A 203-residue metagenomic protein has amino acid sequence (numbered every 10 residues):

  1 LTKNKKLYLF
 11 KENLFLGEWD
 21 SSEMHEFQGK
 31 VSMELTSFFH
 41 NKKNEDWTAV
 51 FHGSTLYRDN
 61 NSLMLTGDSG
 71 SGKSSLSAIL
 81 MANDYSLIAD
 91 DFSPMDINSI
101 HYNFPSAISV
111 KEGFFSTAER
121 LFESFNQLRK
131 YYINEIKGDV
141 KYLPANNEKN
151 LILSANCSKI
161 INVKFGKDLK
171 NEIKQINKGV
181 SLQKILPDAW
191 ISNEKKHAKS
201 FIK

Functional and structural regions predicted by a protein language model:
L1, N41-T48, I191-K196: Short, solvent-exposed secondary-structure boundary motifs
L1-F27: Long, basic/Gly/Ser/Thr-rich N-terminal segments that mediate initial subcellular attachment or targeting
F27-V50: N-terminal pre-Walker A segment at the start of P-loop NTPase domains
H52-D68, A82-K203: Glycine-rich, often acidic-flanked micro-motifs that create phosphate/phosphodiester-binding or positioning elements
S71-G72: Conserved glycine(s) of the Walker
L76-S77: Post-Walker A alpha-helix
